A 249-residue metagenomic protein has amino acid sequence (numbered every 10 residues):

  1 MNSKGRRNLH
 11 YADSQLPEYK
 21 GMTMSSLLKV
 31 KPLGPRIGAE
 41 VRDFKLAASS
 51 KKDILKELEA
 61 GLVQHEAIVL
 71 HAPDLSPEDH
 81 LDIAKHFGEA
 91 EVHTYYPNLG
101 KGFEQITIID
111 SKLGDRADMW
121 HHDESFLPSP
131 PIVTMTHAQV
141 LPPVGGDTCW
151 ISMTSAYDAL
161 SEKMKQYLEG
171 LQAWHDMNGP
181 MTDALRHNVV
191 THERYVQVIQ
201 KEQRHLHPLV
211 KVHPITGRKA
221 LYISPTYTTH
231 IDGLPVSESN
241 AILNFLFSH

Functional and structural regions predicted by a protein language model:
N2-H249: Non-heme Fe(II) oxygenase catalytic core, chiefly the N-lobe of the double-stranded beta-helix
